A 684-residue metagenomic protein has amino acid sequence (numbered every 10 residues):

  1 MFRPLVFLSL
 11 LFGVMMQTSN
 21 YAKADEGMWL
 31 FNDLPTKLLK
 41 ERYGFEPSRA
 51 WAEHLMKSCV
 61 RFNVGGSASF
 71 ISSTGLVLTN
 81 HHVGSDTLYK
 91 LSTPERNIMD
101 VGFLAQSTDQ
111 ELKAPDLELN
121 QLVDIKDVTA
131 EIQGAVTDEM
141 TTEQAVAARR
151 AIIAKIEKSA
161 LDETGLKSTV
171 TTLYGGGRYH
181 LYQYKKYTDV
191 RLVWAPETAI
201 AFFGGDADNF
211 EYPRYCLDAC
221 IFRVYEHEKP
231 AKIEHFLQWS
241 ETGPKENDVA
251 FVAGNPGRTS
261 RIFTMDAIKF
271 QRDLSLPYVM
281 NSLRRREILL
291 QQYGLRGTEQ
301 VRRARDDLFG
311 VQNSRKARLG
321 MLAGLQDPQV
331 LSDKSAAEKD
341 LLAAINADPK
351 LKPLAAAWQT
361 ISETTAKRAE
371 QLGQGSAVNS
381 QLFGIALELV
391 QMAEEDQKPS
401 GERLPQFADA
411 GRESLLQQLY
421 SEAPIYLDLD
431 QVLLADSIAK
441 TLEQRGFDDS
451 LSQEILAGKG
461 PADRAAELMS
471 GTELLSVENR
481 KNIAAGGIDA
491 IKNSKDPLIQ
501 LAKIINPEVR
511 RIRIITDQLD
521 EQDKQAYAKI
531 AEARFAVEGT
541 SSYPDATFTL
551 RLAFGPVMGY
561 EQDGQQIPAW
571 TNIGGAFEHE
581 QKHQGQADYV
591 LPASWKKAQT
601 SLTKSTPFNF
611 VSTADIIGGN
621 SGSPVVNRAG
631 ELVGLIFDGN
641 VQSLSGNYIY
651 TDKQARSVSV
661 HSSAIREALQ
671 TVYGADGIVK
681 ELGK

Functional and structural regions predicted by a protein language model:
M1-P4: Positively charged n-region of N-terminal signal peptides that target proteins for export
V6-Q17: Bacterial N-terminal signal peptides
M15-K684: Terminal presequence/propeptide segments associated with secretion/organelle targeting and zymogen/polyprotein
